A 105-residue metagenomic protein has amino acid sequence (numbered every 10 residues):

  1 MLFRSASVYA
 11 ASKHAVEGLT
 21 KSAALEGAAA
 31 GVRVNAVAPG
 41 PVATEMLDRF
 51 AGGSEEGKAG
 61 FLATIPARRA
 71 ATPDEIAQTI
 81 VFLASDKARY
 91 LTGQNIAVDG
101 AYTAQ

Functional and structural regions predicted by a protein language model:
S7: Cytosolic ligand/metal-binding cores
S12, T20: Active-site helix of classical SDR
G27-A30, V42, A71, A84: A short hydrophobic alpha-helix cap/turn motif
A28, R33, L91-G93: Short, small/polar-rich loop/turn modules that mediate ligand/substrate recognition or access, typified
V34, P39-R49: Short, flexible catalytic-loop segment of classical short-chain dehydrogenase/reductase
A36, A59-K87, L91, G100: C-terminal helical subdomain
